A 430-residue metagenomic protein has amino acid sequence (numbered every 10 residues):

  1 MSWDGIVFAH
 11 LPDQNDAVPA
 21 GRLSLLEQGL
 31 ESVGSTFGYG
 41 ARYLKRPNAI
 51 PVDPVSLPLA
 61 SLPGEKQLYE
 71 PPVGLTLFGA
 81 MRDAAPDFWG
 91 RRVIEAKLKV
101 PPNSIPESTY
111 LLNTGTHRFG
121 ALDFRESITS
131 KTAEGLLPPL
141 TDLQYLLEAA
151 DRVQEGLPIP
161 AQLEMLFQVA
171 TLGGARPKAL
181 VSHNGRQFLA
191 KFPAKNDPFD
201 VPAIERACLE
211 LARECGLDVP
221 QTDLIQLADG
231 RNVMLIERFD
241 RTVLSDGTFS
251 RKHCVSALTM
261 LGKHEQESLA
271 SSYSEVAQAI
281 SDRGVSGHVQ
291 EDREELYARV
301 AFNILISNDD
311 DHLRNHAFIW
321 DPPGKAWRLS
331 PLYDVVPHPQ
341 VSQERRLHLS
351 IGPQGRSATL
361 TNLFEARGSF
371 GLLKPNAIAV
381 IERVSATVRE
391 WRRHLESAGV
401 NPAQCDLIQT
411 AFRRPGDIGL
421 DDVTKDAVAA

Functional and structural regions predicted by a protein language model:
M1-L313, A317-A430: Phosphate/dinucleotide-binding and metal-coordinating scaffold of catalytic cores in nucleotide-dependent enzymes
